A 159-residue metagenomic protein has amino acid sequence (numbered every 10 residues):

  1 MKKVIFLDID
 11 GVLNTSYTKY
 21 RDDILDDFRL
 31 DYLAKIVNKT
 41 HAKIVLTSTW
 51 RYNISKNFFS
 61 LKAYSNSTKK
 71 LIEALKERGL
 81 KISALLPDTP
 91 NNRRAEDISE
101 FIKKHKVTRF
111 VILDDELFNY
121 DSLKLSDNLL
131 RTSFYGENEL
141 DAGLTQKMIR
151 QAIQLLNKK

Functional and structural regions predicted by a protein language model:
M1-K3, T108: A generic hydrophobic-helix recognition signal that picks specific residues within alpha-helical hydrophobic
K3-N91: Alpha-helical substrate-recognition element adjacent to the catalytic core
K69-K159: C-terminal cap/substrate-recognition subdomain and adjoining C-terminal extension of metal-dependent phosphatase-like
